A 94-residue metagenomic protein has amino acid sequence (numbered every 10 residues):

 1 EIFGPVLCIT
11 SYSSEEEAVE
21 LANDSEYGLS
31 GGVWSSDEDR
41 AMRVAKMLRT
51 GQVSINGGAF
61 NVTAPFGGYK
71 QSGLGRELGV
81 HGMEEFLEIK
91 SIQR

Functional and structural regions predicted by a protein language model:
E1-R94: Conserved C-terminal structural/oligomerization subdomain of aldehyde/semialdehyde dehydrogenase
